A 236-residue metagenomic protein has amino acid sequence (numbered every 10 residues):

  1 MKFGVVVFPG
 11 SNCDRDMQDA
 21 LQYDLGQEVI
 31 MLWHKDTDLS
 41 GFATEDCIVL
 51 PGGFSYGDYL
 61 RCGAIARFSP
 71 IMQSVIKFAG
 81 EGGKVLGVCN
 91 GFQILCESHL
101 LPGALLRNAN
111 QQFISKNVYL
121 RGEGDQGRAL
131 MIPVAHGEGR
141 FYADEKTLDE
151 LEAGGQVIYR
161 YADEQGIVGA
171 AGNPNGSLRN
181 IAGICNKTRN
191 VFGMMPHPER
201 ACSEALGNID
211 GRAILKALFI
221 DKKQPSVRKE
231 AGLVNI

Functional and structural regions predicted by a protein language model:
M1, G124-A129, N186-V191: Beta-strand-turn-beta hairpins that frame and shape the catalytic cleft of phosphate-ester-processing enzymes
M1-G87, S98-P102, N108-F113, E150-E152 (+3 more regions): N-terminal beta1-alpha1 cap of cysteine-dependent amidohydrolase-like domains
F3, M131-A135, F192-M195: Active-site-proximal beta-strand elements of phosphoester/diester hydrolases
V29-M31, V85, I132, G183 (+1 more regions): Conserved beta-strand scaffold positions in the cores of enzyme catalytic domains, especially in NTP/NDP-utilizing
G53-F54, G91, G137, P198: Active-site metal-binding loops of divalent metal-dependent hydrolases
E97-L178: Pocket-forming structural segment of enzyme catalytic cores
I181-A205: A glycine-centered loop/beta-turn motif at secondary-structure junctions
